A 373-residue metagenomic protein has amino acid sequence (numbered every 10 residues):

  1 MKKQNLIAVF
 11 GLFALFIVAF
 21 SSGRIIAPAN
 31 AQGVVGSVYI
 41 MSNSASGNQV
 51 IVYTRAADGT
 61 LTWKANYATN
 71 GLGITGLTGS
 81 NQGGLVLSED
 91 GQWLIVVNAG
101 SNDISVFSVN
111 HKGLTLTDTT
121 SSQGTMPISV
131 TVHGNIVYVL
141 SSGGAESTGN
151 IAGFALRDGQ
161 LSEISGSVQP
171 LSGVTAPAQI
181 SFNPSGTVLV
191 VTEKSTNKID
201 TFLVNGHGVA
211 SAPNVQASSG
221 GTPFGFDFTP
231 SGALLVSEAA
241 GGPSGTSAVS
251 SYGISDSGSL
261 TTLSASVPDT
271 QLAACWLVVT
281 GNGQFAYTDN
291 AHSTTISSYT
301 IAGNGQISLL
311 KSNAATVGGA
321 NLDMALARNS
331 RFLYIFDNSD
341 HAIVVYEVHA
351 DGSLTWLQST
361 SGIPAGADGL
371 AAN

Functional and structural regions predicted by a protein language model:
A31-R55: An edge-strand/N-cap motif at the start of beta-rich repeat modules
G33, N70-E89, S122-I136, P170-V188 (+5 more regions): Beta-rich, blade/repeat-based domains predominating in secreted/periplasmic proteins but also intracellular
I40, V96, V139, V191 (+3 more regions): Residue position within the beta-strands of beta-propeller blades
N43-A45, R55, A99, V109 (+10 more regions): Short loop/turn segments immediately following the C-termini of beta-strands
G47-I51, D103, S147-A152, K198-T201 (+3 more regions): Structural motif
V52-T60, V106-G113, G153-L161, F202-V209 (+3 more regions): Short loop/turn segments immediately following beta-strands, especially the blade-tip and inter-blade linker loops
W63-G76, T115-S121, I164-L171, S211-A217 (+3 more regions): A short beta-strand motif characteristic of beta-propeller blades
N338-N373: Blade-level signature of beta-propeller repeat domains, shared across WD40, Kelch, NHL, RCC1 and BNR/Asp-box propellers
